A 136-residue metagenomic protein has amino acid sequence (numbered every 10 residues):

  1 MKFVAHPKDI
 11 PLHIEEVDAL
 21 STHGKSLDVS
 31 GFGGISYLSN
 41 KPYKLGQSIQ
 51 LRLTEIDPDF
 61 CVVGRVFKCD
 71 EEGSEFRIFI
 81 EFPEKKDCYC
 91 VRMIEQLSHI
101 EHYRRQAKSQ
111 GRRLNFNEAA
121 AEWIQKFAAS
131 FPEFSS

Functional and structural regions predicted by a protein language model:
M1-V29, S98-S136: N-terminal helix initiation/capping motif
P7, E75-L97: Short solvent-exposed strand/turn elements
D9-R52, F79: Short strand-loop-strand
Q47-I49, C61-V62, Y89-R92: A short, polar/proline- and glycine-enriched secondary-structure boundary/capping micro-motif
T54-D59: Short, charged beta-turn/beta-strand-edge "cap" motif at the junction between a beta-strand and an adjacent loop
C61-C69: Short beta-strand-centered aromatic/proline hotspots
